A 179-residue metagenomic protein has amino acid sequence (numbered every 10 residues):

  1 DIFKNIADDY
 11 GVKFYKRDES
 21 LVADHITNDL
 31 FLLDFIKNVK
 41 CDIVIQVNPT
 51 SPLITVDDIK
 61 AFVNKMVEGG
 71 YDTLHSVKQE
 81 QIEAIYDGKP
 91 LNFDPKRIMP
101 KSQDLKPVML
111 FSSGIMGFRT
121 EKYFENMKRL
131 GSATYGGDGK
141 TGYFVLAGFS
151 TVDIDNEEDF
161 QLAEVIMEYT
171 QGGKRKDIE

Functional and structural regions predicted by a protein language model:
I2-I45, L53-A61: Short phosphate-binding loop-to-helix
I6, D42, E125-N126, A163: Residues that scaffold the ATP/ADP-binding catalytic core of kinase and kinase-like folds
D9, R129-L130, I166: Residue-level signal for well-ordered alpha-helical positions
Y15, I45, L74-H75, G142-F144 (+1 more regions): Hydrophobic/aromatic beta-strand patches that form the interior of the parallel beta-sheet core in alpha/beta enzyme
E19, N48, K78-Q79: Histidine-centered beta-alpha loop that forms part of the nucleotide-sugar donor binding/catalytic region in diverse
H25, F31, P52-A147: Conserved core of the sugar-phosphate nucleotidyltransferase
G137, Y143-E179: Hydrophobic helical membrane-anchoring modules
